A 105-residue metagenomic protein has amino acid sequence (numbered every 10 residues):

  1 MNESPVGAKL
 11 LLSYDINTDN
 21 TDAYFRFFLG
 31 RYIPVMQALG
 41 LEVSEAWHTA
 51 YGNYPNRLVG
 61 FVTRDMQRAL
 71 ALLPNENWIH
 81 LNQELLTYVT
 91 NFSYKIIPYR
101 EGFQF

Functional and structural regions predicted by a protein language model:
N2-A8, A50-N53: Short, flexible turn/loop "capping" segments at secondary-structure junctions
S4, F27, R31-V43, V62-I97: An amphipathic, aromatic/His-enriched active-site/gating alpha helix that lines ligand/cofactor pockets
A8-D15, V59: Active-site-flanking beta-strand signature of metal-NTP-handling nucleotidyl enzymes and homologous cyclase-like
L11-S13, P34, T49: N-terminal acidic leader/helix
I16-F27: Short, surface-exposed ligand-recognition loops at beta-strand->loop->(often short) alpha-helix junctions that present
H48-N53, L86-Y88: A short beta-turn/loop motif at secondary-structure boundaries
P55-R57: Residues on conserved beta-strands of the protein kinase catalytic domain
I97-F105: Short, low-order "capping/linker" segments at domain edges
